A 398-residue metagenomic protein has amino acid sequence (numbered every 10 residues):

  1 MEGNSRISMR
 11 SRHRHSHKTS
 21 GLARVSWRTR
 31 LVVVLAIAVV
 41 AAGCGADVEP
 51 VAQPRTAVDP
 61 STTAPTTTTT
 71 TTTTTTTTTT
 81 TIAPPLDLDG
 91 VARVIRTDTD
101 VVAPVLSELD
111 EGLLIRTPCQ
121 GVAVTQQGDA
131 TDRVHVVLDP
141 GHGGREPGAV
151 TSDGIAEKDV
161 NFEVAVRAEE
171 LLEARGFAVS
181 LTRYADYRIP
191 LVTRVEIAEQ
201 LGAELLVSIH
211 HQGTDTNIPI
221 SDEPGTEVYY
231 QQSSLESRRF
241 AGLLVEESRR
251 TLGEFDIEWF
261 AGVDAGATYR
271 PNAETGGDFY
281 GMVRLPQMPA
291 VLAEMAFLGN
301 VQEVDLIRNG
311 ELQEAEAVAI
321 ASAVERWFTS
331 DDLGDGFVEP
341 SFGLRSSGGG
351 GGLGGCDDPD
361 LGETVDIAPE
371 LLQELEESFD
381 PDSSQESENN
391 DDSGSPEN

Functional and structural regions predicted by a protein language model:
E2-N398: Catalytic-site microenvironment of enzymes that process N-acetyl-hexosamine-containing cell-wall polysaccharides
